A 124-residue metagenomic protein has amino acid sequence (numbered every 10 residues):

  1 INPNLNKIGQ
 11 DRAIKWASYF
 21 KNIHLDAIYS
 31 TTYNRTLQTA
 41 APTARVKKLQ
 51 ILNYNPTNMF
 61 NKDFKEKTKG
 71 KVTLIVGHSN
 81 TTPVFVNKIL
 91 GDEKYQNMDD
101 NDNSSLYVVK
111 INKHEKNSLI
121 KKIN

Functional and structural regions predicted by a protein language model:
I1-K69, T82-F85, D92-N124: Active-site-proximal alpha-helix that buttresses catalytic centers in soluble enzyme cores
T68-G77: Generic beta-sheet signal
